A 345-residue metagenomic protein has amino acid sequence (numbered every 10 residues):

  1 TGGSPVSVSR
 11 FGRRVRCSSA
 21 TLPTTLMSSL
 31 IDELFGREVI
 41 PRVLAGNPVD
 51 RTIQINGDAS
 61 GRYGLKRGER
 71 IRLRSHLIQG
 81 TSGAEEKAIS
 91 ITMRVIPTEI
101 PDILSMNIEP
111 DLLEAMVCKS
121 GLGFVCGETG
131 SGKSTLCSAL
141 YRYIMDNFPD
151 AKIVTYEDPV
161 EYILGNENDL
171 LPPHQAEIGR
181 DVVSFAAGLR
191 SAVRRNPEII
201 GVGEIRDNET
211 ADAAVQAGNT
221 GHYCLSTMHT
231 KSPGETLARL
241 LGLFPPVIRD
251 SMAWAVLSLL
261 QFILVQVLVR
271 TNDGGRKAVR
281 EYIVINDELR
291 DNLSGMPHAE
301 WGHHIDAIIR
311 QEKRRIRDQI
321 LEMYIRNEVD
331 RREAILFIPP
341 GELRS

Functional and structural regions predicted by a protein language model:
T1: Phosphate-interacting basic helix/loop segments used at nucleotide- and nucleic-acid interfaces
P5-T21, L26-S345: Short, flexible helix-loop junctions that flank or precede catalytic/ligand sites
